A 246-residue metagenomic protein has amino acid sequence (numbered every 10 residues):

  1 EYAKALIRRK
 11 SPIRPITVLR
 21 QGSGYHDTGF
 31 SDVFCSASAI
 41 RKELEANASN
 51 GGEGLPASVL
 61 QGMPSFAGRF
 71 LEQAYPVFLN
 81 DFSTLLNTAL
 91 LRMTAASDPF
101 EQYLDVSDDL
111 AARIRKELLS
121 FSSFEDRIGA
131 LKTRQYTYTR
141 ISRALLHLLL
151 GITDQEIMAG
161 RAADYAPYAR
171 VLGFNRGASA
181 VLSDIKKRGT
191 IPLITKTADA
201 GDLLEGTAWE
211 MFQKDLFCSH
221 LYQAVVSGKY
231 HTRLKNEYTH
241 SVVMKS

Functional and structural regions predicted by a protein language model:
E1-S246: Active-site cores that bind ATP or allylic diphosphates and position pyrophosphate for catalysis
